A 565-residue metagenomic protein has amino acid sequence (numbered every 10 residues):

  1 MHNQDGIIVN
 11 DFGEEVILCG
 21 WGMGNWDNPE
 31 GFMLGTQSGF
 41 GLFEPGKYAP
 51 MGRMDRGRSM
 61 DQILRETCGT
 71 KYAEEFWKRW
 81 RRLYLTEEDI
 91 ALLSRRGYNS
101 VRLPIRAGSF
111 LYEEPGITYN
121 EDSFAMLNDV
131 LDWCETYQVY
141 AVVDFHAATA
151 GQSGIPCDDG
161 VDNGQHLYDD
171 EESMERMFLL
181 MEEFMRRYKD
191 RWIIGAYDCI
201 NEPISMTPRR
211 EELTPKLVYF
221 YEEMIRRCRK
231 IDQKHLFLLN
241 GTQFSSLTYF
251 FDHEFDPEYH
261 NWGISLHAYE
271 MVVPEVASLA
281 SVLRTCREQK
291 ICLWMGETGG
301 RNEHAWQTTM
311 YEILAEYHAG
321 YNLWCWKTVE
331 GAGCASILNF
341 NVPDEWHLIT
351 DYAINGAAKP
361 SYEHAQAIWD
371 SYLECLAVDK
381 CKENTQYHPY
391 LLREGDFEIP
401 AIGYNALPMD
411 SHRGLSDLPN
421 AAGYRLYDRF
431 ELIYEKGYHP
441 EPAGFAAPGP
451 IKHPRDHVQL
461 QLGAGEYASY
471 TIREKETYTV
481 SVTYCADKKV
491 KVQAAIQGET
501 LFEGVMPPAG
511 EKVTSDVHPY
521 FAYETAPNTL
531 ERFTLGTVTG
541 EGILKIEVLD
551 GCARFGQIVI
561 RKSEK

Functional and structural regions predicted by a protein language model:
M1-D5, K488-K489: A short, compositionally biased
Q4-L18, M23-F251: Active-site mouth of glycoside hydrolases
V16-I17, W26-M33, V272-P274, G331-A332 (+1 more regions): Short, solvent-exposed loop/turn elements at domain surfaces
N25-D27, A107-L111, T149, P203 (+7 more regions): Feature marks short, surface-exposed loop/turn motifs that line or immediately flank catalytic pockets and channel
I63-R95, E374, V378-Y390, K452-A464: Alpha-helix-centered segments that form part of catalytic cores
E175-C325, S336-D344: Extracellular glycoside hydrolase catalytic/binding regions
A305-I399, N405, H412-R413, L418-R429: Aromatic-rich peripheral "rim/lid" segments of glycoside hydrolase catalytic domains that contact and position glycan
L376-K565: Extracytoplasmic
